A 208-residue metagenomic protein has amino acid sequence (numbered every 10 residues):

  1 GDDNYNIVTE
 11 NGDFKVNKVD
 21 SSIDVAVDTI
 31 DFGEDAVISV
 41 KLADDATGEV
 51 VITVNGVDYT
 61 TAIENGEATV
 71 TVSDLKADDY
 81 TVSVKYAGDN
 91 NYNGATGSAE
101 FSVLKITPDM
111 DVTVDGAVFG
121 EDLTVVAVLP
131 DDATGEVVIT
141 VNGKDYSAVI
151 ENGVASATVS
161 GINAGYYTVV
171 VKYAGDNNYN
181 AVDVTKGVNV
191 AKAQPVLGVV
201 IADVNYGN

Functional and structural regions predicted by a protein language model:
G1-N208: Solvent-exposed beta-strand/loop surfaces, strongest in extracytoplasmic domains of secreted and cell-surface proteins
